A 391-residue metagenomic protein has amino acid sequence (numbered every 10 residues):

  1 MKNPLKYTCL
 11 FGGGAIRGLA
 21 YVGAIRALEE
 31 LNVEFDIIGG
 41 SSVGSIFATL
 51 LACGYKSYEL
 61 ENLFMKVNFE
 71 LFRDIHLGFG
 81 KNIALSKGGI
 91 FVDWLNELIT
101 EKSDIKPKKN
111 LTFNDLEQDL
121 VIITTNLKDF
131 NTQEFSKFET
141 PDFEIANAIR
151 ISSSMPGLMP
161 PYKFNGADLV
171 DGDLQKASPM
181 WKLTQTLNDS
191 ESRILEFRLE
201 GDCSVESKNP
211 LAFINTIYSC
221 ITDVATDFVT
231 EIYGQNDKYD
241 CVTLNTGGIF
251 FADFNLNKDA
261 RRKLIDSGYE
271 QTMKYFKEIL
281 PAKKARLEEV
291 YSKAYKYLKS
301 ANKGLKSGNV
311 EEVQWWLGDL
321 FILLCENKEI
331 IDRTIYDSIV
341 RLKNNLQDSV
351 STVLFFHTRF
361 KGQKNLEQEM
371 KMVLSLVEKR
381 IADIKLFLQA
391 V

Functional and structural regions predicted by a protein language model:
M1-S41, T49-V391: Patatin-like phospholipase
S45: Catalytic nucleophile loop
